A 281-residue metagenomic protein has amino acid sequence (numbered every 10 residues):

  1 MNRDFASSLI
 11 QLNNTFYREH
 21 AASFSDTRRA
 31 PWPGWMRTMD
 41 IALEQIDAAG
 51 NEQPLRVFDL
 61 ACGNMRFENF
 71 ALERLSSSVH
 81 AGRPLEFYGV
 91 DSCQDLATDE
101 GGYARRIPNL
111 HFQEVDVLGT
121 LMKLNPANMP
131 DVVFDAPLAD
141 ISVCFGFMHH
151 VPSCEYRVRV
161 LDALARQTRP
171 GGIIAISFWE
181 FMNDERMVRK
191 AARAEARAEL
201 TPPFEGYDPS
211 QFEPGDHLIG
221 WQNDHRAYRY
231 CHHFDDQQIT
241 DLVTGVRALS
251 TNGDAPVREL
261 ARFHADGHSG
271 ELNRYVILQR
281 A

Functional and structural regions predicted by a protein language model:
M1-F58, G63-V132, I173-A281: Class I (Rossmann-like) S-adenosyl-L-methionine-dependent methyltransferase catalytic domain, capturing the SAM-binding
P54, L138-A139: Local beta-strand N-terminus motif with an aromatic residue
V143: A conserved beta-strand element that flanks and buttresses the S-adenosyl-L-methionine
G146-H150: Short catalytic micro-motifs in class I SAM-dependent methyltransferases
V151-A163: A short, conserved alpha-helix within the catalytic core of class I
A163-P170: Conserved helix-to-beta-strand junction in the class I
